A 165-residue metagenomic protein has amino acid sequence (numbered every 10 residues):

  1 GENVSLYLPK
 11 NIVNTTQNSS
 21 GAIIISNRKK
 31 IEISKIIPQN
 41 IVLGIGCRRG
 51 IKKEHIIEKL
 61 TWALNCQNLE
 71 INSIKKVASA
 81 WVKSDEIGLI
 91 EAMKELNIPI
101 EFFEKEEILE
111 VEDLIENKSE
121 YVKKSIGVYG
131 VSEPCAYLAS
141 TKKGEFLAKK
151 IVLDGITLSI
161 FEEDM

Functional and structural regions predicted by a protein language model:
G1-G88, F161-E163: Conserved mixed alpha/beta catalytic, RNA-binding, or beta-rich assembly cores of soluble enzyme, regulatory
G1-N14, E116-A136, T141-I151: Long, charged alpha-helical interface segments
G21-K29, S34-I36, E133-M165: C-terminal edge-of-domain segments
G44, A78-S79, A92-M93, P134-A139 (+1 more regions): Small-side-chain structural scaffolding
K59-G127: Feature captures the catalytic cores and cofactor-binding loops of soluble hydro-lyases/lyases that act on carboxylate
